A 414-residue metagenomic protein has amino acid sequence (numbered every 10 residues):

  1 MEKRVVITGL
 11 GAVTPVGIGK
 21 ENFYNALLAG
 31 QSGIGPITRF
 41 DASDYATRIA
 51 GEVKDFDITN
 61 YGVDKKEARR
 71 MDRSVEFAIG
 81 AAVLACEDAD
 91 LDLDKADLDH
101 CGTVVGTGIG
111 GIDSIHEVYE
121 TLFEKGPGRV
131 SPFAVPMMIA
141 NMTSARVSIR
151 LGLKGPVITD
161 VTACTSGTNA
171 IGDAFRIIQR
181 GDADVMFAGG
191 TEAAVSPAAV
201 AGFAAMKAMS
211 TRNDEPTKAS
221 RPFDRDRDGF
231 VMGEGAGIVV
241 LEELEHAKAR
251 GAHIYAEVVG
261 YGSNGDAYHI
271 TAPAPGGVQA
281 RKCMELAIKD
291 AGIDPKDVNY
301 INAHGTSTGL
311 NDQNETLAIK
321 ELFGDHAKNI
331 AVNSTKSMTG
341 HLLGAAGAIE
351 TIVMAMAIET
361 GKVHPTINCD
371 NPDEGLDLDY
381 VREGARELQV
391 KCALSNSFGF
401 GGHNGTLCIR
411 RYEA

Functional and structural regions predicted by a protein language model:
R4-T8, Q31, G35, D214-A291 (+3 more regions): Condensing-enzyme catalytic core mediating Claisen C-C bond formation in acyl metabolism
I7, N22-F23, L28-T162, T191-G202 (+1 more regions): Conserved beta-ketoacyl condensing-enzyme motif
A12-V16, E21, V63-V83, V130-I139 (+5 more regions): Active-site pocket-shaping loop/turn-to-helix segments
E21-L28, D113-P127, I177-R180, V200-N213 (+3 more regions): A glycine- and small-aliphatic-rich helix-loop capping segment at beta-alpha/alpha-beta transitions that lines
A42-E52, G110-S114, A193-S220, G262-K282 (+3 more regions): Active-site-adjacent elements of ketosynthase-type condensing enzymes
A78-L91, A140-S144, S148-E192, F230-A252 (+2 more regions): Active-site-proximal alpha-helical scaffold in enzymes
A85-D97, A247-I254, M284-Y300, L322-H326: Phosphate/pyrophosphate-binding loops at sites that engage ATP/ADP/AMP, CoA/4′-phosphopantetheine, polyphosphate
E124-S131, G172, R176, V185 (+3 more regions): Glycine-/small-residue-rich "gating" segment that lines the acyl/pantetheine channel and substrate pocket
